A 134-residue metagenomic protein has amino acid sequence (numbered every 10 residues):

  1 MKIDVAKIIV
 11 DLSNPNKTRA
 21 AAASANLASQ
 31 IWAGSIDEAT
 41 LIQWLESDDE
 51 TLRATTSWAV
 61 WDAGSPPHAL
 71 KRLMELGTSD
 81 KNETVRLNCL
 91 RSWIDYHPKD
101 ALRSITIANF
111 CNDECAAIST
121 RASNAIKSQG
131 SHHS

Functional and structural regions predicted by a protein language model:
M1, K17-A33, A54-P66, T84-K99 (+1 more regions): Structural detector for internal amphipathic alpha-helices that build alpha-solenoid repeat scaffolds
M1-D11, W32-W44, S65-G77, K99-C111 (+1 more regions): Amphipathic alpha-helical scaffolding segments comprising HEAT/armadillo-like alpha-solenoid repeats
V5, I9, I42, L52 (+2 more regions): Hydrophobic aliphatic residue packing
P15-N16, D48-D49, K81-N82, E114-C115: Short inter-helical turns and helix N-cap capping residues of alpha-solenoid HEAT/ARM repeat scaffolds
